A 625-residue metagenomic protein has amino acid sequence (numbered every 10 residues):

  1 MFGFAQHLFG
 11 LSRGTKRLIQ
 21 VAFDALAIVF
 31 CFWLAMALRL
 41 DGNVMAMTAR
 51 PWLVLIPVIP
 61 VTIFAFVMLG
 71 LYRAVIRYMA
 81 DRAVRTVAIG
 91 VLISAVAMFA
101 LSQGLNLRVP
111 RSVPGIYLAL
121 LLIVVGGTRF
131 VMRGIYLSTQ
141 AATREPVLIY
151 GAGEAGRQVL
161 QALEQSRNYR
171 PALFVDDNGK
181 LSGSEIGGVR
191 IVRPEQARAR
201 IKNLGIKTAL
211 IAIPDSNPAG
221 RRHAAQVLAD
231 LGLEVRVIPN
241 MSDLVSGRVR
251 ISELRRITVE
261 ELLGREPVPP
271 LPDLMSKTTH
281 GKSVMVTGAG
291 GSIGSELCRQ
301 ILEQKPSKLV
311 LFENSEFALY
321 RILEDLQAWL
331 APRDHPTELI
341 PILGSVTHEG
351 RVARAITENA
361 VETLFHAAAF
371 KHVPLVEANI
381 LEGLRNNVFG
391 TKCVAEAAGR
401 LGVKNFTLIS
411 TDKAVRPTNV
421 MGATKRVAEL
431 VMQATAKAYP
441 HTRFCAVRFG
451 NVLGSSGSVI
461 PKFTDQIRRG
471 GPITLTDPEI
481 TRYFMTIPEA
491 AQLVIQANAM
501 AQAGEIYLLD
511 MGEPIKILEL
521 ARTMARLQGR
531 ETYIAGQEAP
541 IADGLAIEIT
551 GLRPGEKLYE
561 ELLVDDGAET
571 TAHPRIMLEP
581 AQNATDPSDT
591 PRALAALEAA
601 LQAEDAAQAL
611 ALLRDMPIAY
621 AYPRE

Functional and structural regions predicted by a protein language model:
M1-T143, S182, K207, I211 (+1 more regions): Signature of alpha-helical transmembrane segments in polytopic membrane proteins
F2, S182, P194-E195, R221-S283 (+1 more regions): Flexible, Lys/Arg-rich cytosolic regulatory linkers and terminal tails that connect or flank
L40, M132-S246, N314-R321, A331 (+2 more regions): A solvent-exposed beta-alpha-beta segment
R222-R236, K308-S315, E358, A378-N405: NAD(P)-cofactor binding segment of oxidoreductase domains
G247, H366, F370-V373, E377-E429 (+1 more regions): Conserved Rossmann-fold NAD(P)-dependent oxidoreductase catalytic core, especially the SDR/UDP-sugar
P269, L274-T278, A434-V452, S456-E625: Strand-loop microenvironment adjacent to phosphate/nucleotide-handling motifs in alpha/beta enzyme folds
V284-Q300: N-terminal Rossmann NAD(P)H-binding glycine-rich loop of SDR-like oxidoreductase domains
I340-E362: Conserved Rossmann-fold cofactor-binding substructure of NAD(P)-dependent oxidoreductases
